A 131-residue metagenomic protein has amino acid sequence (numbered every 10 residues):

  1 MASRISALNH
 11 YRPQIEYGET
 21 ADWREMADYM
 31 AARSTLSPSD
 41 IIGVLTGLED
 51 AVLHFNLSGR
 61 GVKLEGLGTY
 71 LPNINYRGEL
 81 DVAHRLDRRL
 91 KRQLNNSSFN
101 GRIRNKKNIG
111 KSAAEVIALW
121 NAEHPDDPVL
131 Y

Functional and structural regions predicted by a protein language model:
M1-Y131: Strongly charged
